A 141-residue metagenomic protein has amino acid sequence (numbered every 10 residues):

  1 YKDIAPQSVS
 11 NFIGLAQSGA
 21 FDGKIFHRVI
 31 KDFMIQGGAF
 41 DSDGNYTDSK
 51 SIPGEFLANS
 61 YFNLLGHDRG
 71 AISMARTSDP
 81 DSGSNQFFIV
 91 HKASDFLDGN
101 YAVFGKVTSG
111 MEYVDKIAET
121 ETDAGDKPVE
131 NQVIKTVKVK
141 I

Functional and structural regions predicted by a protein language model:
Y1-I141: Cyclophilin-like peptidyl-prolyl cis-trans isomerases
